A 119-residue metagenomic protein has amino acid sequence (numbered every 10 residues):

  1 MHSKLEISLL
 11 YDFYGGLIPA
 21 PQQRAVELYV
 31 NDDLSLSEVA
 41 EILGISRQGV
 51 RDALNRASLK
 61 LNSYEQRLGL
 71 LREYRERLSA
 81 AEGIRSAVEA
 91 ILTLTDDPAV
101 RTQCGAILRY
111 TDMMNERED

Functional and structural regions predicted by a protein language model:
L9-I18: Short amphipathic alpha-helical boundary/capping segments
A20-N31: Short amphipathic alpha helix immediately N-terminal
E38-A40, V50: Hydrophobic positions on the alpha-helical face of helix-turn-helix-like DNA-binding modules
S46-R47: Helix-turn-helix DNA-binding motif, specifically the short coil turn and the N-cap/start of the second
S58-E65: C-terminal flanking helix
R67-L94: Intrinsically disordered, low-complexity basic tails/linkers immediately adjacent to helix-turn-helix/homeobox/MYB/SANT
